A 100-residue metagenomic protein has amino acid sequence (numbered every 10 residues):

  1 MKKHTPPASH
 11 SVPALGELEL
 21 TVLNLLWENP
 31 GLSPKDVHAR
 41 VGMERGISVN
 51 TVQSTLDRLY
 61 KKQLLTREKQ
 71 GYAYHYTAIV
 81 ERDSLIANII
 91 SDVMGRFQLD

Functional and structural regions predicted by a protein language model:
M1-V12, I86-S91: Short, Lys/Arg-enriched N-terminal segment that forms or immediately precedes the first helix of a structured domain
P13-L18, Q70-I89: Short, cationic-aromatic polyanion-contact patches
E17-L25, D36: Pre-recognition alpha-helix immediately N-terminal to the DNA-recognition helix within helix-turn-helix or winged-helix
L32-R40: Short acidic, hydrophobic short linear motifs in intrinsically disordered regions
A39-I47: Short helix-coil junctions and helix-kink-helix linkers
R58: Alpha-helical DNA-recognition elements
Q63: Glycine-centered, phosphate/nucleic-acid-interacting loop/turn motifs that mediate DNA/RNA or nucleotide
N88-D100: Amphipathic alpha-helical dimerization/coiled-coil segments that flank or bridge DNA-binding/regulatory modules
